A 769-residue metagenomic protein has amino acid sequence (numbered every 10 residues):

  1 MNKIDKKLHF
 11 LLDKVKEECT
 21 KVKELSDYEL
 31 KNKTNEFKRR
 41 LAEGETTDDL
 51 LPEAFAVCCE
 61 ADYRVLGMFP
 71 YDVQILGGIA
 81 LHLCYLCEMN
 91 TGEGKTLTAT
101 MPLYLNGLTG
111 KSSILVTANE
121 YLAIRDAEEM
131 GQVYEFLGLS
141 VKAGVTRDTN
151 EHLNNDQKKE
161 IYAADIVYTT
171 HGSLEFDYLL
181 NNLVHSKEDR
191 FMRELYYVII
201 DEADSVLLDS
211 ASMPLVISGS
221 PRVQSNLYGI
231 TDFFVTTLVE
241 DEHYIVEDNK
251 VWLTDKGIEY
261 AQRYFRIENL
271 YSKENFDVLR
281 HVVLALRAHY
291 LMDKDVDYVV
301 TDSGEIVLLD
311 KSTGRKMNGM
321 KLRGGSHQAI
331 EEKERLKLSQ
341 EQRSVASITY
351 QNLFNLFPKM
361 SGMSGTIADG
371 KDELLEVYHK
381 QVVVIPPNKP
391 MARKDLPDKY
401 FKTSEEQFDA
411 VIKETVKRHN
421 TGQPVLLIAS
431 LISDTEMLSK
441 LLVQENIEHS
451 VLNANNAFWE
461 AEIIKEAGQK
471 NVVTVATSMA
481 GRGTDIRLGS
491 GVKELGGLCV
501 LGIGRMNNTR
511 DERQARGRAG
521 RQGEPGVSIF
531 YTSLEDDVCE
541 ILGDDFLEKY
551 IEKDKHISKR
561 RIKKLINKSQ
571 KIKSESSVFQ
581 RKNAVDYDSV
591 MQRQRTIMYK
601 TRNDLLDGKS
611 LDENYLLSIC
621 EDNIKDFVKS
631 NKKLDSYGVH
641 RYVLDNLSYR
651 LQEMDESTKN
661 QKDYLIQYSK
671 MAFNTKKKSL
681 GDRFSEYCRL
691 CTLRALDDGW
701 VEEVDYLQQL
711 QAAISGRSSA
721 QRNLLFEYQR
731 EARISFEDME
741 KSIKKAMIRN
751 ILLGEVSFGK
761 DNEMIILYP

Functional and structural regions predicted by a protein language model:
M1-K553, I566, Q592, Y599-K600: Conserved P-loop NTPase motor core
G304-V307, K316-M320, V538, L542 (+1 more regions): Extended, charged helical/alpha-beta scaffold domains that provide interaction surfaces
